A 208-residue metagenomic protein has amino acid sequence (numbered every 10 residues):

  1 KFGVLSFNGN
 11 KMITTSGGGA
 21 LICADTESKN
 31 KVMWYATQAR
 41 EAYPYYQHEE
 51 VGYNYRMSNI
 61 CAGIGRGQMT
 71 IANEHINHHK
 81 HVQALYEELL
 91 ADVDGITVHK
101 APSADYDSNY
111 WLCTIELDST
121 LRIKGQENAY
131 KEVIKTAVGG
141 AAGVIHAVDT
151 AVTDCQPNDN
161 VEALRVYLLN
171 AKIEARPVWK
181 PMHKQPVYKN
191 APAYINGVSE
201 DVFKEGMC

Functional and structural regions predicted by a protein language model:
K1-I13, P44-E49, T97: Conserved active-site segment immediately N-terminal to the catalytic lysine that forms the internal aldimine
F2, G17, K31: Short acidic donor-binding loop at the edge of a beta-strand
L5-S6, G19-D25, R66: Short beta-strand-to-turn element immediately C-terminal to the catalytic PLP-Schiff-base lysine in fold type I
M12-A20: Glycine-rich phosphate-binding loop of ATP-grasp-fold ATP-dependent ligases
T26-C208: PLP-dependent aminotransferase class I/II
